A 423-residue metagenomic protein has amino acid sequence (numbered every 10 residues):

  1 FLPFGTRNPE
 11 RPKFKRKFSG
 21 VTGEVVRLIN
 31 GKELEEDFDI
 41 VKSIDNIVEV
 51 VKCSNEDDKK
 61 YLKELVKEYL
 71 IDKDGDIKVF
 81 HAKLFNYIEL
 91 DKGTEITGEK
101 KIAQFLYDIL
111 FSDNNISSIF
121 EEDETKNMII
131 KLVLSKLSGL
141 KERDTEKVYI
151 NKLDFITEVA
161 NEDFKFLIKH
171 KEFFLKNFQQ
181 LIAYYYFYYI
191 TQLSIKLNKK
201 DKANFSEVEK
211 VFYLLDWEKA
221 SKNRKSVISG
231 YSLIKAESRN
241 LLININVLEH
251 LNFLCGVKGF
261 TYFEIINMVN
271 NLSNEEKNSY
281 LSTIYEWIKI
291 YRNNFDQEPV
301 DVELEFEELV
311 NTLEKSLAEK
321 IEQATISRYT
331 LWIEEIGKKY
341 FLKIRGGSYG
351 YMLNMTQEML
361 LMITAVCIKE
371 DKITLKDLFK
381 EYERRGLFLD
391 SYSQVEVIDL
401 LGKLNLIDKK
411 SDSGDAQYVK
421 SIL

Functional and structural regions predicted by a protein language model:
F1-I195: An N-terminal, globular interaction/scaffold subdomain
N161-N294: Long, internal scaffold/assembly segments composed of regular secondary structure
L272-M352: Long, low-complexity, charged/polar intrinsically disordered regions in eukaryotic proteins
L331-E358, D399-L423: Charged low-complexity interaction tracts in eukaryotic proteins
N354-K372: Positively charged, polyanion-binding regions of nucleic-acid-associated proteins
T364, Q394-V395: Membrane-proximal extracellular juxtamembrane segment immediately upstream of a following transmembrane helix
F379-S391: Short helix-coil junctions and helix-kink-helix linkers
